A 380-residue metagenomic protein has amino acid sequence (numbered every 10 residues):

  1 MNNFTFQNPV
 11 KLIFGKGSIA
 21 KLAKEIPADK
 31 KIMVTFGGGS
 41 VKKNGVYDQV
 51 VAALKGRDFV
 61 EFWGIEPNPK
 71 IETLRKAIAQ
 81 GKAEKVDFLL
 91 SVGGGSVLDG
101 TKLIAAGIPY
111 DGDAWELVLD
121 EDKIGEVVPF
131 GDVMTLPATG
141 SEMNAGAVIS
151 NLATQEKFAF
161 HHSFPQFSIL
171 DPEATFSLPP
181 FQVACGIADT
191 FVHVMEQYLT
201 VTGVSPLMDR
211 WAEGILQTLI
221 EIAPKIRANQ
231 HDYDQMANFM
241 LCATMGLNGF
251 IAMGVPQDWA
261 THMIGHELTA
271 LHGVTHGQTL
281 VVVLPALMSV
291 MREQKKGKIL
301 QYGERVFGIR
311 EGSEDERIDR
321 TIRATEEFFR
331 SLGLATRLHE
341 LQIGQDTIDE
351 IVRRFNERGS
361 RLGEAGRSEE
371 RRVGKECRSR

Functional and structural regions predicted by a protein language model:
M1-F88, L338-H339, G366: ATP/NTP phosphate-donor binding region
V10, A20, Y110-L207, Q301: A glycine/threonine-rich phosphate-anchoring loop and its flanking beta-alpha core in nucleotide/phosphate-binding
V34-G37, V133, G374, R380: Short hydrophobic segments within beta-strands
A77-I78, V97-D111, M143-N144: Short Gly/Thr/Asp-enriched flexible loops that form oxyanion-binding sites at enzyme active sites
V86-K102, T135-S141, L271-V274: Glycine/serine-rich anion-binding loops at beta->alpha junctions that coordinate negatively charged ligand groups
V201-A324: Active-site segments that bind and position negatively charged phosphate/pyrophosphate groups
I299, I309-K375: C-terminal charged capping/lid subdomain of soluble metabolic enzymes
